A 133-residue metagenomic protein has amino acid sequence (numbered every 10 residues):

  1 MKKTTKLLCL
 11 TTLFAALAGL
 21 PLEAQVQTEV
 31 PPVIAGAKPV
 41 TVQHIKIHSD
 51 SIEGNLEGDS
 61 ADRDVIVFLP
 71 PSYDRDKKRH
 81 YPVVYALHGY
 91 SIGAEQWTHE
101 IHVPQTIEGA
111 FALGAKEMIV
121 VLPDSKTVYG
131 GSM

Functional and structural regions predicted by a protein language model:
M1-L10: Bacterial N-terminal signal peptides that target proteins for export
K2, G19-P21: Glycine-centered signal
C9-G19: Bacterial N-terminal signal peptides
L22-M133: Non-catalytic cap/lid and distal C-terminal segments of serine-dependent acyl enzymes
